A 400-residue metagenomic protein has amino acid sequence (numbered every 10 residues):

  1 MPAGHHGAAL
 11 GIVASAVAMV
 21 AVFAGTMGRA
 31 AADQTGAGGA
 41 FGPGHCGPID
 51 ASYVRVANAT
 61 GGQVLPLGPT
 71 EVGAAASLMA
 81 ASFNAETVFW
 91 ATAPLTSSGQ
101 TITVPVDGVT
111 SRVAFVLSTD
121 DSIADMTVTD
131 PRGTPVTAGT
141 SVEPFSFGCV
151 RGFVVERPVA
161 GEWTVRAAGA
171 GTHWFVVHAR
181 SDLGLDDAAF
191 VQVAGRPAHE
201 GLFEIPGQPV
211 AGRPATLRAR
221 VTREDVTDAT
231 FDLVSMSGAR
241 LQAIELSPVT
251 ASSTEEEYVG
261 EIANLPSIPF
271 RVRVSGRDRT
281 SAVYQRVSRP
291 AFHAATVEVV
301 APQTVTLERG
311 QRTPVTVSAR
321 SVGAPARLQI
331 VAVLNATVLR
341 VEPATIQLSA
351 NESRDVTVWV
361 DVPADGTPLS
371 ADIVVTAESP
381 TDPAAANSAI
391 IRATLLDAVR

Functional and structural regions predicted by a protein language model:
M1-T60, L65-L67, S77: VWA/integrin I-like adhesion module and closely mimicked acidic/polar interface patches used
T60, L65-V150, V154-E156, E162-A168 (+2 more regions): C-terminal "exit" segments of structured domains
T96-V116, F203-R223, E308-T316: Contiguous beta-strand segments within globular domains
S98, V177-V210, A291-E308, R400: Short, compositionally biased P/S/T/A/G/V-rich stretches that sit at domain boundaries
T134-S146, A239-S253, V341-S349: Solvent-exposed serine/threonine-rich low-complexity stretches and specific carbohydrate-binding patches
E143-F153, V159, V249-E261, N351-T357: Aromatic sugar-binding surface patches on proteins that engage polysaccharides or sugar-phosphate polymers
G169-D182, G276-Y284, T381-A384: Short acidic/polar inter-strand loop motif in beta-rich domains
E255-Y258, A263-L265, P269-R273, Y284-R400: Long beta-sheet-rich domains in secretory-pathway and surface-associated proteins
